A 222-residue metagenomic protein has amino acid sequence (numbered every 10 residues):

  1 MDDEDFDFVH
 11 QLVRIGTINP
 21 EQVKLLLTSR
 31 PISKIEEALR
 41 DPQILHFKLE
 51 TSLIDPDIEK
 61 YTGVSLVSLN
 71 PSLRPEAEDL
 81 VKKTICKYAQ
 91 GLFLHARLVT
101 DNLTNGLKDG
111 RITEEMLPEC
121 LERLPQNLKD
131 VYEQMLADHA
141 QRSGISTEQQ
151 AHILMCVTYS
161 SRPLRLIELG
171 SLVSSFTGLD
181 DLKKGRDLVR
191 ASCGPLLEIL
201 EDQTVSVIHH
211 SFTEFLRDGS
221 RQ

Functional and structural regions predicted by a protein language model:
M1-Q222: Conserved NB-ARC/NACHT P-loop NTPase core of NLR-like innate immune receptors
